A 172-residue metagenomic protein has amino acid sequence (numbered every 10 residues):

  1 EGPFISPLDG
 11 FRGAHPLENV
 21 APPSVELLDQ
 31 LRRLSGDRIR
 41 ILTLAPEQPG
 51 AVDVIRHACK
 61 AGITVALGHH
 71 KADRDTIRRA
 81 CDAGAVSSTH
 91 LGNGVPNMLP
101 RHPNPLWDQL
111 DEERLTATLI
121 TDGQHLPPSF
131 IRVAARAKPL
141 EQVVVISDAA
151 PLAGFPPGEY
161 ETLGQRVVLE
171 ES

Functional and structural regions predicted by a protein language model:
E1-P103, G154: Histidine/acidic-residue-rich, glycine-tolerant segments that coordinate divalent metal ions
V54, T64-L67, D75-S172: Active-site-adjacent C-terminal substructures of enzyme catalytic domains
